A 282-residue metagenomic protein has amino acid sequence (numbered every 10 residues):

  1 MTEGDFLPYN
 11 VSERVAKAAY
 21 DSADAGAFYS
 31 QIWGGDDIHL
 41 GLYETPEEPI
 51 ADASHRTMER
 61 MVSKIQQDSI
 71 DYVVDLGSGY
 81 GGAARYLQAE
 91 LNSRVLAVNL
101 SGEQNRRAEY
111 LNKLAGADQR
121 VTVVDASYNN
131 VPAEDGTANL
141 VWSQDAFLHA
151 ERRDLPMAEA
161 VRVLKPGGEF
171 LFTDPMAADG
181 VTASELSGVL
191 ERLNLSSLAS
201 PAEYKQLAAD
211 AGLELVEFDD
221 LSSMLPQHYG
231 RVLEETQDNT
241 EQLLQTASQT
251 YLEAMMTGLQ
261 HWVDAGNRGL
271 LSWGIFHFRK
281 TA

Functional and structural regions predicted by a protein language model:
M1-Y29: N-terminal auxiliary segments of SAM/dcSAM-dependent transferases
G35-L40, E48-D71: Conserved alpha-helix/loop element of class I SAM-dependent methyltransferases that forms part of the SAM/SAH-binding
Y72-V74, A83-N130: Class I SAM-dependent methyltransferase SAM/SAH-binding core
Y80: Conserved SAM/SAH-binding loop
N129-L140: A short acidic, Gly/Pro-enriched loop at the edge of an enzyme's catalytic core that lines a small-molecule cofactor
D154-E169: A short glycine-rich, Lys/Arg-flanked "PGG" loop and its adjoining helix->strand segment in the class I
F172-S196: Short, glycine-/aromatic-enriched active-site segment of Class I SAM-dependent methyltransferases
G188-A247, E253-W273: Substrate-binding/catalytic lobe of Class I Rossmann-like enzymes that use SAM or dcSAM, i.e., the mid-to-C-terminal
